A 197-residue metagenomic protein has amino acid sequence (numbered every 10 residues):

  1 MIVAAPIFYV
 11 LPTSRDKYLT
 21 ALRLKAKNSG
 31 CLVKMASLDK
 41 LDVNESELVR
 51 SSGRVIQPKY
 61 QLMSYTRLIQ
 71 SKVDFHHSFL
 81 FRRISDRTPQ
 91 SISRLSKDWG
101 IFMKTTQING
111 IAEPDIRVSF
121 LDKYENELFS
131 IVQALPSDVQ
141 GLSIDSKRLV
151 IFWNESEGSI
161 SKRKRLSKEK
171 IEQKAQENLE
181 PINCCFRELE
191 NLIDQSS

Functional and structural regions predicted by a protein language model:
I7-F8, I116: Charged, low-complexity surface segments at secondary-structure and domain boundaries
F8-R87: N-terminal topogenic membrane-targeting module
S51-E188: Structured extramembrane domains adjacent to transmembrane segments
N191: Active-site-surrounding "flap" and adjacent substrate/cofactor-binding loops of secreted or lumenal enzymes, prototyped
